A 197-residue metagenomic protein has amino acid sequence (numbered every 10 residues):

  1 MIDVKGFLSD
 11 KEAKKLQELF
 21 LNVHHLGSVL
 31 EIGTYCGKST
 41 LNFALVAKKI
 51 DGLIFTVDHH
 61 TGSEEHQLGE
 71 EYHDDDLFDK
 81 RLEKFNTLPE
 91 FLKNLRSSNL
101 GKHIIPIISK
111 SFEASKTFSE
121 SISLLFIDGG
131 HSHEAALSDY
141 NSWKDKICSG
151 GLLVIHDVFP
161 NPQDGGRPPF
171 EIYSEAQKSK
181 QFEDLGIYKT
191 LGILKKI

Functional and structural regions predicted by a protein language model:
M1-I197: S-adenosylmethionine/decaboxylated-SAM
